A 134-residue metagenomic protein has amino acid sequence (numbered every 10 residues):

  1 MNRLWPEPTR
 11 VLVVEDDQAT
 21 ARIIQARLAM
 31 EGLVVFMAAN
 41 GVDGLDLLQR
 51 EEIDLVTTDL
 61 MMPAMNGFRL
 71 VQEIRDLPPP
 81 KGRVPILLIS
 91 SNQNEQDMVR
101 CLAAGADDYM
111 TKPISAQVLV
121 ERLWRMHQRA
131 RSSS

Functional and structural regions predicted by a protein language model:
E15: Conserved acidic carboxylate
R22-M30: Charged docking surfaces used in two-component/phosphorelay signaling
E51-T57: Active-site beta3 strand of CheY-like receiver
M62-M65: Receiver (REC) domain active-site loop signature in two-component systems and cognate sites in sensor histidine kinases
I114-L123: C-terminal output helix
